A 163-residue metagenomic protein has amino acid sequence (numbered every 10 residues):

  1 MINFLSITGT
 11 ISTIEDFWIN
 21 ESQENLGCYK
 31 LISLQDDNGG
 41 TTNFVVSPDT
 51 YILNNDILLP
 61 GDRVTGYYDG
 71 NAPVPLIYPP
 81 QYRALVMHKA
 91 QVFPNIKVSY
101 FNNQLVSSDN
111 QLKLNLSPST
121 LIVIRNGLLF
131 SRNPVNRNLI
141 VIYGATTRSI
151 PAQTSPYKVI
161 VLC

Functional and structural regions predicted by a protein language model:
M1-Y29, L53-K113, N126-C163: Short, flexible, surface-exposed loop segments at domain boundaries
I32-S33: N-terminal prepro-regions of secreted/extracellular proteins
N38-T42, N110-K113: Short acidic/polar mixed-charge low-complexity motifs
G40-D56, S119-L129: A cross-kingdom feature marking solvent-exposed beta-strand/loop segments within repeated, beta-rich binding/scaffold
F44-V46, I96, L114-L116: Generic detection of short hydrophobic beta-strand segments and adjacent strand-loop junctions
Q111-L121: Short secondary-structure transition/capping segments
